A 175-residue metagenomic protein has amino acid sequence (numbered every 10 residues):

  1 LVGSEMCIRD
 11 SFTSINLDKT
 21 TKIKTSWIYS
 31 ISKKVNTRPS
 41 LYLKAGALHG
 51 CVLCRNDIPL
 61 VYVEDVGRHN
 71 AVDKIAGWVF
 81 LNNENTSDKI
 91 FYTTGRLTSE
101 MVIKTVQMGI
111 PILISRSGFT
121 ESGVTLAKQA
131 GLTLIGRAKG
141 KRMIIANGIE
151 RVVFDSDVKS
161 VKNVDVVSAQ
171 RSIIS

Functional and structural regions predicted by a protein language model:
L1-I8: Short, small-residue-biased leader/transition segments that mark boundaries at the very start of proteins
E5, E64, E100: Acidic-residue sensor for enzyme active/binding pockets
R9-N56, V61-Y62: Intrinsically disordered, low-complexity regions enriched in acidic/Ser/Thr/Pro/Gln residues
S11-T13, Y62-D65, I75, I103: A short secondary-structure junction signal
V35, P39-A47, E64-A76, T94-R96: A general structural motif
R68-F154: Feature captures the catalytic cores and cofactor-binding loops of soluble hydro-lyases/lyases that act on carboxylate
R137-A138, V158-S172: Phosphate/diphosphate-binding loops
